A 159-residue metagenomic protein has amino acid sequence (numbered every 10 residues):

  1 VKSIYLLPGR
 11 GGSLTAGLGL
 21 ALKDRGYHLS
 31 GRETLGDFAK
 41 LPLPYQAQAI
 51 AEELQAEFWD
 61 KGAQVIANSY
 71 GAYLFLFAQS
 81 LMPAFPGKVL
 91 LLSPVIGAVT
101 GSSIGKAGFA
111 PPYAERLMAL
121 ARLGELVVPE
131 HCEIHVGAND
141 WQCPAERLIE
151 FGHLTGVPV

Functional and structural regions predicted by a protein language model:
K2-K61: Active-site catalytic motif of lipid deacylating hydrolases and related acyltransferases
L14-A16, W141-R147: Conserved alpha/beta-hydrolase "acid-adjacent" motif
H28-S30, H153-V159: Catalytic histidine neighborhood in serine/cysteine hydrolases with alpha/beta-hydrolase-type architecture
T34-D37, L90-T100: Active-site nucleophile loop of the alpha/beta-hydrolase fold
I66-L76: Gly/Ala-rich beta-loop-alpha elbow adjacent to hydrolase catalytic centers
A107-E125: Active-site nucleophile elbow and catalytic-triad environment of alpha/beta-hydrolase enzymes
V127-P129, E133-V136, D140: Short beta-strand/loop motif that positions the catalytic acidic residue of the alpha/beta-hydrolase fold
